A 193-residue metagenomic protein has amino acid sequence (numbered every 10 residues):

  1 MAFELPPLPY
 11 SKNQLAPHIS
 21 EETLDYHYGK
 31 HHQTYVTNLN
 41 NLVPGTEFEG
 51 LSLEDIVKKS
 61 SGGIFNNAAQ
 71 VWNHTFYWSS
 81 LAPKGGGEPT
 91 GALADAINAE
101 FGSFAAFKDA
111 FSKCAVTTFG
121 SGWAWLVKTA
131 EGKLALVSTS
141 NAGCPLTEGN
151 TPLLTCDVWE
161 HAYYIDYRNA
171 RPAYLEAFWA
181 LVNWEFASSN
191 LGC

Functional and structural regions predicted by a protein language model:
M1-C193: Feature for soluble, non-membrane regions of globular proteins
